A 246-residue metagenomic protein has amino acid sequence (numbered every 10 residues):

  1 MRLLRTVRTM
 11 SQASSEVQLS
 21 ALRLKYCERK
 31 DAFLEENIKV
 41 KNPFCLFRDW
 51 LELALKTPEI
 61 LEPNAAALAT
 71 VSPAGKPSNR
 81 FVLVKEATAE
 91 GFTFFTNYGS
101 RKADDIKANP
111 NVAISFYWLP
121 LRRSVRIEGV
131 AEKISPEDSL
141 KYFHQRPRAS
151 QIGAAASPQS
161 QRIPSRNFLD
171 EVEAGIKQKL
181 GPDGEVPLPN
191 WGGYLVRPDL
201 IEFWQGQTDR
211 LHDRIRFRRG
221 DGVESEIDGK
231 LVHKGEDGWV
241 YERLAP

Functional and structural regions predicted by a protein language model:
R2-P246: Binding-site signature for planar aromatic cofactors or substrates
